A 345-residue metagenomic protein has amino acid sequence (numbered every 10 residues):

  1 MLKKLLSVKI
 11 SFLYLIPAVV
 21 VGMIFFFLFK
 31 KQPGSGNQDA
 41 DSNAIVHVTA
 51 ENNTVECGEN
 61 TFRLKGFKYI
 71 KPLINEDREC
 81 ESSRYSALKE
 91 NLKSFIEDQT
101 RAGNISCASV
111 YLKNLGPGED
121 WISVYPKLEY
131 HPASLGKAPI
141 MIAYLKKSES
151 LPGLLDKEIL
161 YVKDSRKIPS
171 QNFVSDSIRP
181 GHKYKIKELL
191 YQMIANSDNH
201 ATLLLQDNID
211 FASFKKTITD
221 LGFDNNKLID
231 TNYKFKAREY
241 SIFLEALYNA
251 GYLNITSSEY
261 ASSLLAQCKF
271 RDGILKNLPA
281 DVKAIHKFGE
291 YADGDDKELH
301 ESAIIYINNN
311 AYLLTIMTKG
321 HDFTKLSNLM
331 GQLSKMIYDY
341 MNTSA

Functional and structural regions predicted by a protein language model:
L2-A102, Y248-K269, L278, A292 (+1 more regions): Structured C-terminal helix/loop/strand segments within mature extracytoplasmic catalytic/sensor domains
P72-L88, K163-Q267: Active-site-adjacent helix/loop patches that line small-molecule binding or acyl-intermediate pockets
N104-E129: Short, conserved catalytic-motif segment at the N-terminal edge
S109-L112, A133, Q192, A201 (+1 more regions): Structural recognition of the beta-strand scaffold that forms the well-ordered cores of secreted hydrolase catalytic
G118-E119, K137, M193, I218 (+2 more regions): Buried hydrophobic packing residues in well-ordered domains
Y130-L160, L314: Active-site SXXK
I142-S150, I242-N249, Y338-D339: Short glycine/serine- and small hydrophobic-enriched flexible loop segments
G289: Active-site glycine-centered loops adjacent to acidic/histidine catalytic or metal-binding residues that shape
